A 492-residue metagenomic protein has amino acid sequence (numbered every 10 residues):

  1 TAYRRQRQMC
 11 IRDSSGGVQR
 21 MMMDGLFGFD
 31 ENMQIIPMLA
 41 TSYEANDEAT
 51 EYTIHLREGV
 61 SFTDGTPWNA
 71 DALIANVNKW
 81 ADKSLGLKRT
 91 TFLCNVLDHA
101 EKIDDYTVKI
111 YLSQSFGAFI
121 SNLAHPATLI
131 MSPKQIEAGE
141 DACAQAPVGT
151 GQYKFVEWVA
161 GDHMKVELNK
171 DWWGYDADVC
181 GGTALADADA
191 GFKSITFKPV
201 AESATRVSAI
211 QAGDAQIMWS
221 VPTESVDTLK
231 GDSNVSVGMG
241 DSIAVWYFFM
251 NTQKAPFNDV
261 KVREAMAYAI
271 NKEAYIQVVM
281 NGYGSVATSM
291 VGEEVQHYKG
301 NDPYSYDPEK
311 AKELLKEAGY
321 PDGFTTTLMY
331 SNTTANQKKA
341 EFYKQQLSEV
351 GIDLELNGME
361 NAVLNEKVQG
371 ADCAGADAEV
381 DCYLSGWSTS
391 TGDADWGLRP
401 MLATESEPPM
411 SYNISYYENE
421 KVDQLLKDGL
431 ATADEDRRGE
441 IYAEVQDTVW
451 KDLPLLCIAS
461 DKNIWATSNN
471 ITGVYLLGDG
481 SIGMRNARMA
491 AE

Functional and structural regions predicted by a protein language model:
R5-Q8, R12-D47, N78, V148: N-terminal lobe/hinge region of extracytoplasmic solute-binding protein
Q34, A124-T196, A204, E309 (+1 more regions): Gly/Pro-rich hinge or "lid" segments in bacterial periplasmic/extracellular proteins
T41-G86, I103, K109, P256: Aromatic- and charge-enriched surface segment that lines or borders ligand/interaction sites
H55, T91-Q135, G151-V159: Surface-exposed binding/hinge segments that line and control ligand-binding clefts or catalytic entry sites
Y153, S285-E317, A335-K338: Structural transition elements
T228, Q253-E294, K338-K339, V449-C457: Periplasmic-binding protein-like
D353-E366, A378, W396-S468, A491-E492: Extracytoplasmic/peripheral linker and loop segments enriched in polar/acidic and small residues with frequent Thr/Pro
W465-E492: Long beta-strand-rich cores associated with HINT superfamily self-processing modules
